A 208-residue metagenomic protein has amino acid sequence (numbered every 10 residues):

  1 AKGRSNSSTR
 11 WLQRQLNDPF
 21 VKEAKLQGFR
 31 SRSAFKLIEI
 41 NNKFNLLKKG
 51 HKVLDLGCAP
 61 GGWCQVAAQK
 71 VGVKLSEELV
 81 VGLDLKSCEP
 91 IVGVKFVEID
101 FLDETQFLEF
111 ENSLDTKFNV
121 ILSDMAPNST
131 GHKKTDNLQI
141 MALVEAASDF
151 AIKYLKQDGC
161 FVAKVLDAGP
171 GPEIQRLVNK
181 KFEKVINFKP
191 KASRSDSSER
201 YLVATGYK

Functional and structural regions predicted by a protein language model:
A1-K49: Class I SAM-dependent methyltransferase Rossmann-like catalytic core, especially the SAM/SAH-binding loop
K49-A59: Conserved class I S-adenosyl-L-methionine
H51, E78, G159: Glycine-centered, small-residue-biased loops immediately flanking beta-strands in adenine/cofactor-binding cores
P60-L75: Conserved SAM-binding loop of SAM-dependent methyltransferases across substrates and taxa, primarily the Class I
L85-T130: S-adenosyl-L-methionine
M141-Q157: A short glycine-rich, Lys/Arg-flanked "PGG" loop and its adjoining helix->strand segment in the class I
D158-V165: Conserved beta-strand signature within the Rossmann-like core of class I S-adenosyl-L-methionine
D167-K208: Class I S-adenosyl-L-methionine
